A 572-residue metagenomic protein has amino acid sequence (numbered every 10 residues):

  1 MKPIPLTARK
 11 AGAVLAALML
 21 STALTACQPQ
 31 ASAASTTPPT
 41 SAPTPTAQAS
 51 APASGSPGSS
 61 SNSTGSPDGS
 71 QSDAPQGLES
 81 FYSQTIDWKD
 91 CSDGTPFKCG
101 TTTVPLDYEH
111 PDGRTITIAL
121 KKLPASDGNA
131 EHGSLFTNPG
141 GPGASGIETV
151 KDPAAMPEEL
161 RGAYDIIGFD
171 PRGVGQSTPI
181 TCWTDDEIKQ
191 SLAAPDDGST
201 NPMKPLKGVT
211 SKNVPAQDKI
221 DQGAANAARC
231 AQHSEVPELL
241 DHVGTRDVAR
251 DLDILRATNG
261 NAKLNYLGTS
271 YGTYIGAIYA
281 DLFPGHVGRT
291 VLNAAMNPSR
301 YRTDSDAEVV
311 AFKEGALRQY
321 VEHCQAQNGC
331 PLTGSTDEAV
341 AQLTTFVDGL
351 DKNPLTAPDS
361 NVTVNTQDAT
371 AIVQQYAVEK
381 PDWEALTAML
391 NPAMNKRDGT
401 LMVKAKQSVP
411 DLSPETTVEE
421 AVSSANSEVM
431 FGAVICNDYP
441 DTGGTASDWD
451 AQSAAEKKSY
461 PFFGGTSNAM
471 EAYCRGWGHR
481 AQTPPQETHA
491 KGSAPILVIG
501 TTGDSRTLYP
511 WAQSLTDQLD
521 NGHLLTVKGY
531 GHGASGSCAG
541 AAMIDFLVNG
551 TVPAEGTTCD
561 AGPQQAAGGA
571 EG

Functional and structural regions predicted by a protein language model:
K2-L15: Bacterial N-terminal signal peptides that target proteins for export
L18-M19: Repetitive helical segments and hydrophobic/amphipathic motifs
T22-A26: C-terminal motif of bacterial Sec signal peptides marking the signal peptidase cleavage site
C27-T37, A49: Bacterial lipoprotein signal-peptidase II cleavage site
S41-D90: N-terminal low-complexity, Pro/Thr/Ser-rich intrinsically disordered segments that act as propeptides or flexible
G69-D368, A433-I435, Y439-G572: Gly/Pro-rich cap/lid or specificity-loop segments adjacent to the active site
A326-G432: Alpha/beta-hydrolase-fold enzymes
